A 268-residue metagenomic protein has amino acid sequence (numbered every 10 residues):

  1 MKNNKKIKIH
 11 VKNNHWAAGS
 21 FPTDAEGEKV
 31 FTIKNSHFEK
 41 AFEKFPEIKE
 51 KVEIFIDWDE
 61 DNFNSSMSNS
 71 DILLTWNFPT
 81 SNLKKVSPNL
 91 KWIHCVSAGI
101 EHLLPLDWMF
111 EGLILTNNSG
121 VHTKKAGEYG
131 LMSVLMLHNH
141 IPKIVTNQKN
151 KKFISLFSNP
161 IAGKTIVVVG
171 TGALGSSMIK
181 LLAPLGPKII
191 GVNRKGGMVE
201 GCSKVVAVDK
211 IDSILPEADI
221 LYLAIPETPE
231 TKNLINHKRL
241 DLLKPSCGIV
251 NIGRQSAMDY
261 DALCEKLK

Functional and structural regions predicted by a protein language model:
M1-S70: N-terminal glycine-/charge-rich "phosphate-binding" loop or analogous flexible N-terminal tail
N4, G112, A162-I166, H237 (+1 more regions): Phosphate-coordination loops involved in phosphoryl transfer and adenosine-cofactor binding
F63-M67, K84-S87, I161, S213-A218 (+1 more regions): A short, aliphatic-rich alpha-helical micro-motif
N69-V145: Phosphate/diphosphate ligand-binding glycine-rich loop within oxidoreductases
I144-S177: Glycine-rich NAD(P)-binding loop of Rossmann-like domains
I179, A183, L267: Gly/Ala-rich phosphate-binding loop of Rossmann-like dinucleotide-binding domains, activating on the conserved
I190: Conserved beta-strand positions in the Rossmann-like core of class I SAM-dependent methyltransferases
K195-K268: Rossmann-like adenosine-cofactor binding region
